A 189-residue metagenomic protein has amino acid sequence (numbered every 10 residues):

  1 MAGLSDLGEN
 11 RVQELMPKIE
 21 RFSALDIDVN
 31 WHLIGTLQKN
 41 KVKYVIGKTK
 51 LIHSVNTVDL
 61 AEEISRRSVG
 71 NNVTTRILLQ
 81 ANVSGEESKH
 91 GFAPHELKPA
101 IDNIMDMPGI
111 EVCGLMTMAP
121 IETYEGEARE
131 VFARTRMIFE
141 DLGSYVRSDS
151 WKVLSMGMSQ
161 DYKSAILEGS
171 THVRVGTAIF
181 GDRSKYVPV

Functional and structural regions predicted by a protein language model:
M1-Q160, I166-E168, F180: Conserved alpha/beta-domain cores
H53, S170-P188: Gly/Pro- and small hydrophobic-enriched strand-loop and loop-to-helix capping segments that sit at the rims
